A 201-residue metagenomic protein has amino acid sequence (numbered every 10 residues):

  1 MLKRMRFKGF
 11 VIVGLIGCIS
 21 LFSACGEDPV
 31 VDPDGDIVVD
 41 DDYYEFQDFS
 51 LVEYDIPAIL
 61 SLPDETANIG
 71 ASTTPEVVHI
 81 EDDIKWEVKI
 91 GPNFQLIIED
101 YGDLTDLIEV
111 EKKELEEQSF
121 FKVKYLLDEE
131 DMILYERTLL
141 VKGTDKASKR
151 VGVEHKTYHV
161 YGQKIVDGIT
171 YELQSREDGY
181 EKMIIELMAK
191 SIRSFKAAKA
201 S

Functional and structural regions predicted by a protein language model:
L2-H79, Q174-S201: N-terminal targeting sequences that direct proteins away from the cytosol to non-cytosolic compartments
V52, A71-D82, Y125-L134, I165: Short, ordered beta-strand-loop transition motifs
V52, F94-G102, T144-K149, Q174-K182: Second-shell loop/turn segments in exported
D64-A67, E99-T105, V166: A short, sequence-level motif marking secondary-structure junctions
D64-E65, K89-N93, G162-I169: Short, solvent-exposed coil/turn segments at beta-strand boundaries
D82-V110: A short acidic-to-branched-hydrophobic micro-motif
V88, L96-I98, Y135, V160 (+1 more regions): Hydrophobic beta-strand residues in large extracellular and virion-surface proteins
K112-V166: Signature of long, low-cysteine stretches enriched in small and polar/charged residues
